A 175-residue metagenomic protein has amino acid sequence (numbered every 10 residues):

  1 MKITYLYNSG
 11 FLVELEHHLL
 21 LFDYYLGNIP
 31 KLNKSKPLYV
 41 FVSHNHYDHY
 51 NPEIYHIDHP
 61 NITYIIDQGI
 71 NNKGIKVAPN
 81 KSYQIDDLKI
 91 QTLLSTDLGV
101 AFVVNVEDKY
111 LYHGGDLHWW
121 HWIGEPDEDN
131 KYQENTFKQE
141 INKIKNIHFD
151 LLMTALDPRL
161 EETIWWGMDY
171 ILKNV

Functional and structural regions predicted by a protein language model:
M1-S35, K73-H148: Core dinuclear metal-dependent hydrolase active-site scaffold
H18, H59-T63, K173-V175: A short helix->loop->beta-strand "cap" motif at the edges of active sites that frequently abuts
G27-I70, N142-M153: Active-site metal-binding motif and surrounding structural segment of the metallo-beta-lactamase
H46, H118, A155-R159: Catalytic metal-binding/acid-base residues of hydrolase active sites
H49-N51, E161-I164: Conserved alpha/beta-hydrolase "acid-adjacent" motif
H56-P60, D129-Y132, D169-L172: Glycine-rich, phosphate-binding/catalytic loops in enzymes
H148-T154, P158, I164-V175: Proline-aspartate-enriched helix->loop->beta-strand connector
